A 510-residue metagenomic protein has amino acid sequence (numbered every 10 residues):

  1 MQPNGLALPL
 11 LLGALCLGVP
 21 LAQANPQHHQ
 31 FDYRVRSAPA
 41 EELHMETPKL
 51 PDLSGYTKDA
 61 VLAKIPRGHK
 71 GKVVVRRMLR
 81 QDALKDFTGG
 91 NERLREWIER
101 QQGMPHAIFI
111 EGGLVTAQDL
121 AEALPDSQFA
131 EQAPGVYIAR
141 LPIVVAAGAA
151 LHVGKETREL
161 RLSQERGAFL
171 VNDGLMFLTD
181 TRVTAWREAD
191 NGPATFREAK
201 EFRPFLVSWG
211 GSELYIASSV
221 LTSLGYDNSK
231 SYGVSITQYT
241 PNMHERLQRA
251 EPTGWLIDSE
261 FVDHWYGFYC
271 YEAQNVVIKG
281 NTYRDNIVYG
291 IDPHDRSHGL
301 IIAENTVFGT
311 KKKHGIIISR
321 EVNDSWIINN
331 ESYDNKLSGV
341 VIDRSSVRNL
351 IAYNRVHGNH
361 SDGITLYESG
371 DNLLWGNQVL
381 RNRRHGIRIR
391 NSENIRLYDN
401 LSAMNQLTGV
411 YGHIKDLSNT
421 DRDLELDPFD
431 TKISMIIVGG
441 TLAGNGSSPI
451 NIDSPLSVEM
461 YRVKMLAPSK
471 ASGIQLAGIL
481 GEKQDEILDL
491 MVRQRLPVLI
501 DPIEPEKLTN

Functional and structural regions predicted by a protein language model:
M1-L10: Bacterial N-terminal signal peptides that target proteins for export
P9-G18: Bacterial N-terminal signal peptides
A24-I328, S332, V340-V341, V347 (+4 more regions): Beta-strand/loop edge motif enriched in small/polar residues
N323-K432: Eukaryotic tandem repeat interaction scaffolds
N391, I452-P455, A477-L480: Exposed, low-structure sequence patches enriched in small/polar residues
K415-M435, G439-A443, L456, Y461-P468: Leucine-rich repeat domain C-terminal region
I474-L490: PEST-like intrinsically disordered low-complexity regions enriched in serine, proline, threonine and acidic/polar
